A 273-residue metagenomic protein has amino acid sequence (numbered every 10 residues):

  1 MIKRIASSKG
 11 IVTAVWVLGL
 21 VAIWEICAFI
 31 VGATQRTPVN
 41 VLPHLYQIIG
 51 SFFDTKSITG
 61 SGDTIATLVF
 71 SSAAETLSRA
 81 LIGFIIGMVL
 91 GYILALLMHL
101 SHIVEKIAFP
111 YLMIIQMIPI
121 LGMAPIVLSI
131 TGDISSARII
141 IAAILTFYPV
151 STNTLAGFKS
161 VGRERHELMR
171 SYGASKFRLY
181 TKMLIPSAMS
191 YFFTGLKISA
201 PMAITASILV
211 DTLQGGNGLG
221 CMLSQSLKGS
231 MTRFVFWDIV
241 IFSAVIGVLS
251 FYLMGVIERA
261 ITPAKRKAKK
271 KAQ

Functional and structural regions predicted by a protein language model:
R4-T34: N-terminal signal-anchor transmembrane alpha helix
A33-I85: Periplasmic/extracellular loop-to-transmembrane helix junction in inner-membrane transport proteins
E75-R79, S129-V150, V235-F242: Loop-to-helix entry region at the N-terminal start of transmembrane alpha-helices in multi-pass membrane transporters
I82-L112: Transmembrane-helix boundary motif in ABC transporter permease subunits
F109-F147, A156-G157: Generic hydrophobic transmembrane alpha-helix motif, especially the helices
I144, F177-L209, D238: Transmembrane alpha-helices
N153-F192, L219: Short cytoplasmic-facing helical segments at TM-TM junctions of multi-pass membrane proteins
K159, W237-Q273: C-terminal transmembrane helix and the adjacent membrane-cytosol boundary/short C-terminal tail of inner/organellar
